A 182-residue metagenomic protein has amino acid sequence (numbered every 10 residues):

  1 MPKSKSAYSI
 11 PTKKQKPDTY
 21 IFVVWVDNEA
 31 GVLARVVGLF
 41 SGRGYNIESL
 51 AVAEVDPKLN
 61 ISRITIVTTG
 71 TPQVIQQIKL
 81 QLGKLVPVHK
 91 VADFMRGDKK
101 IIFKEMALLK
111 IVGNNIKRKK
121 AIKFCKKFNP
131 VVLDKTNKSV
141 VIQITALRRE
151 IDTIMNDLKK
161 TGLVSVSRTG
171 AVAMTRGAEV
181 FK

Functional and structural regions predicted by a protein language model:
M1-S62, T69-K182: Long, contiguous binding/interaction regions
